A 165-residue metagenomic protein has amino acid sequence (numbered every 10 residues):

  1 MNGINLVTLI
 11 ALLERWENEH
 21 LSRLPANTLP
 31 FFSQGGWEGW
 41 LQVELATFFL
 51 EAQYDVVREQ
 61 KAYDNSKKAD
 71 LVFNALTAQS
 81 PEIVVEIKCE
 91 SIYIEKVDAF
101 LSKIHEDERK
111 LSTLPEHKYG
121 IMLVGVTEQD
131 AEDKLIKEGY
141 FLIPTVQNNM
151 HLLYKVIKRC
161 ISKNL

Functional and structural regions predicted by a protein language model:
N2-Q60: Acidic-basic catalytic patches of nuclease active cores, encompassing PD-(D/E)XK and other metal-cofactor nuclease
E44-F49, V97-D98, M122: Catalytic lumenal/periplasmic loop and adjoining terminal transmembrane helix of membrane glycan-assembly enzymes
E59-K61, A69-L71: Pyridoxal 5′-phosphate
A69, I83-V85, V124-Q129: A domain-level signal for the structural core that forms small-molecule/cofactor-binding pockets and catalytic centers
L71-I94: Conserved catalytic cores of phosphodiester-cleaving nucleases, focusing on short active-site segments
I92-P115: Mg2+/Mn2+-dependent nuclease catalytic core
S112-I136: Nucleic-acid nuclease catalytic cores
I136-L165: Non-catalytic C-terminal interaction segments of nucleic acid-processing enzymes
